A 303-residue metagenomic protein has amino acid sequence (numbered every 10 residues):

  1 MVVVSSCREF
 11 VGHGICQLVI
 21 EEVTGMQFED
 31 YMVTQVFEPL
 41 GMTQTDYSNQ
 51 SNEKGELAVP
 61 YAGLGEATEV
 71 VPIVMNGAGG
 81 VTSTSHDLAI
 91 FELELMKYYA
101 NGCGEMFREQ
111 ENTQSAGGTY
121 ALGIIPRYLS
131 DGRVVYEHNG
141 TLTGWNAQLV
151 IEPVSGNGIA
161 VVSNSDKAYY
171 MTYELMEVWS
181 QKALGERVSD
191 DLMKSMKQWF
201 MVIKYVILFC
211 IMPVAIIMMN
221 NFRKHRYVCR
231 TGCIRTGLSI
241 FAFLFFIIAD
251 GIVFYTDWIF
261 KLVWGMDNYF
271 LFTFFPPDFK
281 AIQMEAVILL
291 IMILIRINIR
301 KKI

Functional and structural regions predicted by a protein language model:
M1-A89: Catalytic-site signature segments of enzymes, centered on catalytic residues
E69-I303: Catalytic loop of the DD-peptidase/beta-lactamase superfamily, centered on the K-T-G motif and neighboring
